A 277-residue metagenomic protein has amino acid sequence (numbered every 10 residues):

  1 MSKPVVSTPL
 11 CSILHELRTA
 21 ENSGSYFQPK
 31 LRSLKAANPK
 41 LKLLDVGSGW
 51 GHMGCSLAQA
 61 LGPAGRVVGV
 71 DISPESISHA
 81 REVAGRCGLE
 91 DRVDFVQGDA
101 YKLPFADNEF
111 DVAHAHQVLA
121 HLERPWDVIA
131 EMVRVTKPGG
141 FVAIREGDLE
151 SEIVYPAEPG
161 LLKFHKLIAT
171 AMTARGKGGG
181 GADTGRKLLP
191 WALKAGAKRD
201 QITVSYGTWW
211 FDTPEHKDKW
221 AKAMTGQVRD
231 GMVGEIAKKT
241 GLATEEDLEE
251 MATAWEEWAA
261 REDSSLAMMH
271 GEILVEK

Functional and structural regions predicted by a protein language model:
M1-E21: Class I SAM-dependent methyltransferase Rossmann-like catalytic core, especially the SAM/SAH-binding loop
S2-V6, K163-L167, Q201-L266: C-terminal helical/coil "lid" or tail adjacent to the Rossmann-like core of SAM-dependent
E16-K40, S56: Conserved alpha-helix/loop element of class I SAM-dependent methyltransferases that forms part of the SAM/SAH-binding
L41-K102, D127: Class I SAM-dependent methyltransferase SAM/SAH-binding core
Y101-V112: A short acidic, Gly/Pro-enriched loop at the edge of an enzyme's catalytic core that lines a small-molecule cofactor
D111-P125: A short SAM/SAH-binding and catalytic strip from SAM-dependent methyltransferases
W126-F141: A short glycine-rich, Lys/Arg-flanked "PGG" loop and its adjoining helix->strand segment in the class I
A143-K222, G226: Conserved catalytic/acceptor-binding region of the Class I
